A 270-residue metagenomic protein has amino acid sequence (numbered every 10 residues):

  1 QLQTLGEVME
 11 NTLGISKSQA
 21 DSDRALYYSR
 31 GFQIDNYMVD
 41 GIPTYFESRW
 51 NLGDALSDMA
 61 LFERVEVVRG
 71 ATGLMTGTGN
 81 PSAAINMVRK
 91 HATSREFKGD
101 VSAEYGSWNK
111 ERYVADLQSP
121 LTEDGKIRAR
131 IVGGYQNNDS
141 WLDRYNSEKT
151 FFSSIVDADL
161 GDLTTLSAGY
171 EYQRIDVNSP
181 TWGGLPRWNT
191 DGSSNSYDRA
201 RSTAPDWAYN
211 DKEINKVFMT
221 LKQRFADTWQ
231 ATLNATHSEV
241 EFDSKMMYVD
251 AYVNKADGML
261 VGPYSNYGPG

Functional and structural regions predicted by a protein language model:
E7, Y28, E66, N86 (+4 more regions): Outer-membrane beta-barrel architecture
V8, L26-A71: Periplasmic plug
M9-Y28, G77-P81, Y145-E148: Short, glycine-/polar-rich solvent-exposed loops and beta-turns at beta-strand/coil boundaries
Q19, G77, G106-N109, R144-E148 (+3 more regions): Short sequence motifs at beta-strands and strand-loop junctions characteristic of Gram-negative outer-membrane
Y45-F46, L61-E63, R69, L74-S154 (+1 more regions): Outer-membrane beta-barrel translocator/receptor signature
A55-L56, L121, Q223: A general structural signal for stabilizing positions within well-ordered secondary structure
Q136-S140, S153-D159, L163-R224, T228-Q230 (+1 more regions): Acidic/polar loop-and-plug regions of large Gram-negative outer-membrane beta-barrel proteins
